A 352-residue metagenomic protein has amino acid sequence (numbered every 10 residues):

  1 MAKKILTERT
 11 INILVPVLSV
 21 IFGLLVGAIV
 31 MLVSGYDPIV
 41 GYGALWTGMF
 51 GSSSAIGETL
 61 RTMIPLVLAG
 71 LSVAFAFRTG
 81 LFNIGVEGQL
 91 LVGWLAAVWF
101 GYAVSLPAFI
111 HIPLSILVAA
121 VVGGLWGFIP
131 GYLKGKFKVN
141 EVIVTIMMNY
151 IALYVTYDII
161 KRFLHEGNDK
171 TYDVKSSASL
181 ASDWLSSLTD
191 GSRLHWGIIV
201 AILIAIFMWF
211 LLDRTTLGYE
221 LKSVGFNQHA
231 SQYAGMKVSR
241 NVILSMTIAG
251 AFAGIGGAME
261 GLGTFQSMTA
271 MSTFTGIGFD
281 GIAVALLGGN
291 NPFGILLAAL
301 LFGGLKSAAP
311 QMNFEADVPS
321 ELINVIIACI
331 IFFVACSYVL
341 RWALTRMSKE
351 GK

Functional and structural regions predicted by a protein language model:
M1-F22, A28-L32, F226, Y233 (+2 more regions): Cytosolic-side transmembrane-helix boundaries in multi-pass membrane proteins
V17, I21-I29, V67, L71-S72 (+10 more regions): Generic alpha-helical transmembrane segments of integral inner-membrane proteins, especially permease/transport modules
I21, M63-A74, Q89, L95 (+7 more regions): Hydrophobic alpha-helical segments embedded in the membrane of multi-pass proteins
V30-S34, V40, A44-V104, I116 (+4 more regions): Single transmembrane alpha-helix segments in multi-pass membrane proteins
Y36-V40, F77-W94, G135-V144, Q266-F279 (+3 more regions): Short, non-helical or kinked segments that cap or interrupt transmembrane helices
E141-R214, L322, K349: Transmembrane helix-bundle core of multi-pass membrane transporters and related energy-transducing complexes
T189-S267, P292-F293: Helix-loop-helix "hairpin" substructures at the membrane interface of multi-pass membrane proteins
T247-A253, G257-M259, G263-A328: Transmembrane alpha-helical segments in multi-pass inner-membrane proteins
